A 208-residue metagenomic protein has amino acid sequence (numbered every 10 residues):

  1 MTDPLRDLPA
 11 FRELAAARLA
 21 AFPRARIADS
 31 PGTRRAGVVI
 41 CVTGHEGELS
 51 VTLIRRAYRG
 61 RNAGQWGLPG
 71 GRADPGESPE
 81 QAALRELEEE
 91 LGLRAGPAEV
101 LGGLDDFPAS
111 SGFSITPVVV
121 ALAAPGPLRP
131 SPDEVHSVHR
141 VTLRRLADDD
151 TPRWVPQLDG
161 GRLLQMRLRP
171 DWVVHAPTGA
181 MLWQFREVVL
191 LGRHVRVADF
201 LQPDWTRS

Functional and structural regions predicted by a protein language model:
M1-G67, R72-E89, L93-P127, V135 (+1 more regions): N-terminal leader/linker segments that precede catalytic domains of diphosphate-processing enzymes
P130-L168: NUDIX/MutT-family hydrolases
